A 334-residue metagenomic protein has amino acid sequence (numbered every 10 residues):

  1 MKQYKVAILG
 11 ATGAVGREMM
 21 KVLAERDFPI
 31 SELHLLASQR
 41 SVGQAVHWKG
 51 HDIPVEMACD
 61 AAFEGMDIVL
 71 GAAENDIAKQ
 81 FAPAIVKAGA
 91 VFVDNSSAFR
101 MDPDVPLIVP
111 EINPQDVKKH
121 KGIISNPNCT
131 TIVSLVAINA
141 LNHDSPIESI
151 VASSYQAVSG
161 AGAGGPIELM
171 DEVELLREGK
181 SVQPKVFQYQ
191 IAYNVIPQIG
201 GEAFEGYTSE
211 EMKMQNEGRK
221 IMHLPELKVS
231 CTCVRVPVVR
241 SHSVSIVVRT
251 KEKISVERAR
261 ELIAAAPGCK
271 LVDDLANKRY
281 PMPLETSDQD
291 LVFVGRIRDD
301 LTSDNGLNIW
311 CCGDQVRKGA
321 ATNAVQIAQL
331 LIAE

Functional and structural regions predicted by a protein language model:
M1-I191, L227-K228, V292-F293, I297-S303 (+3 more regions): N-terminal Rossmann-like NAD(P) cofactor-binding subdomain of oxidoreductases, focused on the glycine-rich
V69, V158-E334: Charged docking surfaces used in two-component/phosphorelay signaling
